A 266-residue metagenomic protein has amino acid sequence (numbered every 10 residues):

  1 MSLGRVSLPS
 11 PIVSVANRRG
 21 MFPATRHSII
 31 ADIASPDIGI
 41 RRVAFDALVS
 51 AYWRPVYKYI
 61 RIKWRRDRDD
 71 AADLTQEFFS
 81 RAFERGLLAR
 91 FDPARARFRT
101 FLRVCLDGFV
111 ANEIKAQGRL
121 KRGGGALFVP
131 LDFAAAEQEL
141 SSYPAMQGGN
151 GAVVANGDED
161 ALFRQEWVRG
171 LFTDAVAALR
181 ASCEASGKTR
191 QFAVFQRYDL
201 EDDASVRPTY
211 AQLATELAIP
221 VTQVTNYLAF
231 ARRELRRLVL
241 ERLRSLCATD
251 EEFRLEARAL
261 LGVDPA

Functional and structural regions predicted by a protein language model:
M1-A266: Intrinsic, short, N-terminal disordered tails of RNA polymerase sigma-factor systems
